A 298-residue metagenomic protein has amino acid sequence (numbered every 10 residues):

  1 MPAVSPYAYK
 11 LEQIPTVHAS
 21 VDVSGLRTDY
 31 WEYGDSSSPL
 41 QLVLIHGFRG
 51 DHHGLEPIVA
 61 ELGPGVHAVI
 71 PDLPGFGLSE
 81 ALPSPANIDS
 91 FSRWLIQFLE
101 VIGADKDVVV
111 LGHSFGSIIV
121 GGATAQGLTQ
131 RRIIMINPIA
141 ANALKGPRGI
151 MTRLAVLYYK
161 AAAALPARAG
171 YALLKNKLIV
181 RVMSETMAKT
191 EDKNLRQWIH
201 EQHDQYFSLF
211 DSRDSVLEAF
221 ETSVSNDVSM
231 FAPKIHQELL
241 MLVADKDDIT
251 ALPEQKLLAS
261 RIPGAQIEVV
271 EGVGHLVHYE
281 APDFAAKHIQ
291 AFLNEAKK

Functional and structural regions predicted by a protein language model:
V23-L26, W31-Y33, I70-F115, A125-Q126 (+2 more regions): Active-site loop/oxyanion-hole signature of alpha/beta-hydrolase fold enzymes
L26-L78: Conserved HGGG/HGGXW glycine-rich cap/lid loop of the alpha/beta-hydrolase fold
S117-L128, I133: Short glycine-enriched nucleophile-adjacent loop and the immediately C-terminal alpha-helix near the catalytic center
I133-P166: Flexible "cap/lid" loop of the alpha/beta hydrolase fold
G146, A169-K234: Conserved alpha/beta-hydrolase catalytic His-Asp/Glu region
I235, M241-V243: Short beta-strand/loop motif that positions the catalytic acidic residue of the alpha/beta-hydrolase fold
K246-T250: Acidic catalytic loop of the alpha/beta-hydrolase fold
V273-A286: Catalytic histidine-centered segment of alpha/beta-hydrolase-like enzymes
